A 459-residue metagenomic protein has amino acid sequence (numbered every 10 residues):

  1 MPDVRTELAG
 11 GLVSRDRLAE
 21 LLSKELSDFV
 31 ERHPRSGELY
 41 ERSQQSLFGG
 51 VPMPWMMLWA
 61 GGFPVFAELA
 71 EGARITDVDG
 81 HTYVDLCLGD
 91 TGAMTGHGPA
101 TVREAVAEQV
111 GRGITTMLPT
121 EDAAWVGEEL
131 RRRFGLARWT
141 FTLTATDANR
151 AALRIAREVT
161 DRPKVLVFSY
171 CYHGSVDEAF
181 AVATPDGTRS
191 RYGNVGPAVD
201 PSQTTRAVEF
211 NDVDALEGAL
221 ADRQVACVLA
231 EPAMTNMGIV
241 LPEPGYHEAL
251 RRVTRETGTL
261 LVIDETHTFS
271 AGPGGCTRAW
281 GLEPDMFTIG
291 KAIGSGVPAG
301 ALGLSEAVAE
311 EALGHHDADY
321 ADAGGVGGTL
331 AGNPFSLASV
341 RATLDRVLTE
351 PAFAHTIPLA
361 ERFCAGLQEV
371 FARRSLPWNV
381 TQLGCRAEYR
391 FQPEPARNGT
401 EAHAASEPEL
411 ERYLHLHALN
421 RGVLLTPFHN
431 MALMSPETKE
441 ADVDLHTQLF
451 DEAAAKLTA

Functional and structural regions predicted by a protein language model:
M1-A459: Conserved N-terminal phosphate-binding loop of PLP-dependent enzymes in the Aspartate aminotransferase
